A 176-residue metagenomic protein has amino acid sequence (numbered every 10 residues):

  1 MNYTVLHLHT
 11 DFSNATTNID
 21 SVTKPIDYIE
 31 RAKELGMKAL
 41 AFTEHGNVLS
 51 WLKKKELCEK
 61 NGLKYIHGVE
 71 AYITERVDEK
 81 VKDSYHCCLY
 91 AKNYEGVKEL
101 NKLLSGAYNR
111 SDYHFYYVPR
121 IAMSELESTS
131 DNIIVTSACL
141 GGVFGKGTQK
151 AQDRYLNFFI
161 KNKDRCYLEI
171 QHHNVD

Functional and structural regions predicted by a protein language model:
M1-D176: Phosphodiester-processing cores and adjacent nucleic acid-binding clamps
